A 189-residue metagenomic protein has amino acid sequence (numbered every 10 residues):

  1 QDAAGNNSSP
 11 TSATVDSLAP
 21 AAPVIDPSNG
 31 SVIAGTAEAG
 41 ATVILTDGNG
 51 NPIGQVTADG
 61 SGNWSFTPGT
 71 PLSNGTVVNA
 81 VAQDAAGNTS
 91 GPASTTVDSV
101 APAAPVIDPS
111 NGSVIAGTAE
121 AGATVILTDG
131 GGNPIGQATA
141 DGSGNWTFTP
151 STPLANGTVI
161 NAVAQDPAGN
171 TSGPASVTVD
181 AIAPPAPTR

Functional and structural regions predicted by a protein language model:
Q1-R189: Ser/Thr-rich low-complexity repeats and stalk/linker segments
